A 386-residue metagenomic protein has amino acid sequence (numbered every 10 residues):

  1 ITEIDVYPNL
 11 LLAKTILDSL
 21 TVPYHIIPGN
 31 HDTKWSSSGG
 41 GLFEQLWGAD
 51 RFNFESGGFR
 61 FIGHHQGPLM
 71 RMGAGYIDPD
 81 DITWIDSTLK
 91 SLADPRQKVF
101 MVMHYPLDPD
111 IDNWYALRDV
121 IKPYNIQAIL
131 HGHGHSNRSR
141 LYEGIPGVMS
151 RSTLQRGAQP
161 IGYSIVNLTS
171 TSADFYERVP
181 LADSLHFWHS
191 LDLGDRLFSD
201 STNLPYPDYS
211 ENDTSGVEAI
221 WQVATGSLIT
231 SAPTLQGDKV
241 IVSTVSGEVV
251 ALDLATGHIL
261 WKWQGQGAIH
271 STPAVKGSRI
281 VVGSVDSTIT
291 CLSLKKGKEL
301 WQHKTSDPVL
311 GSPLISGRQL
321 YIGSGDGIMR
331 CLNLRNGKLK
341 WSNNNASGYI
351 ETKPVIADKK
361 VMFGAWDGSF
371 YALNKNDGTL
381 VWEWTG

Functional and structural regions predicted by a protein language model:
I1-S37, L42-E44, G48-D50, S56: Core catalytic region of metal-dependent phosphoesterases/phosphodiesterases, especially metallo-beta-lactamase-like
S19, I62, M72-P146: His/acidic metal-ligating clusters that form di-metal
G58-P68, F100-V102, P146-R151, E177: Active-site-proximal beta-strand elements of phosphoester/diester hydrolases
S139, I165-N167, A251-L252, C291 (+2 more regions): Conserved blade-register residue in beta-propeller folds
I145-D208: Binuclear metal-dependent phosphoesterase catalytic core
S199-T225, I259-G265, K298-T305, K338-N345 (+1 more regions): Aromatic (tryptophan-biased) beta-strands that constitute blades/sheets of beta-rich domains
G226-E248, W263-T290, H303-R330, N343-Y371 (+1 more regions): Repeat-blade elements of multi-bladed beta-propeller folds
D253-G257, S293-G297, N333-G337, N374-G378: Short loop/turn segments that connect beta-strands within beta-propeller blades
